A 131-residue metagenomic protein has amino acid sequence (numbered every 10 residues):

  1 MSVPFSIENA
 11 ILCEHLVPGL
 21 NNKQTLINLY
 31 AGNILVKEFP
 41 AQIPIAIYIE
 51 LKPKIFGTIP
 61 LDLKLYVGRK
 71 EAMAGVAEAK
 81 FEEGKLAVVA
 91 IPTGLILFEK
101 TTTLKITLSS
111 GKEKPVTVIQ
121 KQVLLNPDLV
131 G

Functional and structural regions predicted by a protein language model:
M1-A46, Q122-G131: Non-catalytic, glycine-rich low-complexity segments
P44, E82-P92: Aromatic sugar-binding surface patches on proteins that engage polysaccharides or sugar-phosphate polymers
P44, F56-T58, E99-T103: Extracellular Ig-like/FN3 beta-sandwich strand-entry sites
A46-K52: Short edge beta-strand/loop segments characteristic of extracellular beta-sandwich folds
E50, I91-L97, K121: Short, hydrophobic beta-strand segments
T58-Y66: Beta-strand-rich binding/interaction modules
A72-E83: Solvent-exposed serine/threonine-rich low-complexity stretches and specific carbohydrate-binding patches
S110-I119: Short acidic/polar inter-strand loop motif in beta-rich domains
